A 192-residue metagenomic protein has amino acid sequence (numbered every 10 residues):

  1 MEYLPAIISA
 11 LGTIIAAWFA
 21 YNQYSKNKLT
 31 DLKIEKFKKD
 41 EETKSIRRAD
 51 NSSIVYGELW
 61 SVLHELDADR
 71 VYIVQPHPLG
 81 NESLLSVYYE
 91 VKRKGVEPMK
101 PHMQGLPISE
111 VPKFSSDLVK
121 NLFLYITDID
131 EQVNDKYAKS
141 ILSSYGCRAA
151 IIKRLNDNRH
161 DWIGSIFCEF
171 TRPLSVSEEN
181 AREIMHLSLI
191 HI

Functional and structural regions predicted by a protein language model:
M1-Y3: Short, strongly hydrophobic alpha-helical membrane anchors
P5-I8, I15-K92: Intrinsically disordered, low-complexity terminal regulatory regions
N51-L59, E110-V111, A181-L187: Well-ordered, non-membrane alpha-helical segments in soluble/globular domains
V91-R148: Regulatory sensory and allosteric helical modules in signal-transduction proteins and certain transcription factors
R148-N156: Short hydrophobic beta-strand micro-motif common in sensory/regulatory domains
L155-I166: Short hydrophobic/glycine-rich mini-motifs in sensory/regulatory modules that couple input to downstream signaling
G164-S175: Short beta-strand-to-loop transition segments that serve as allosteric relay/switch motifs in sensory/regulatory domains
I190-I192: Conserved small/polar residues in nucleotide/adenosyl-binding loops
